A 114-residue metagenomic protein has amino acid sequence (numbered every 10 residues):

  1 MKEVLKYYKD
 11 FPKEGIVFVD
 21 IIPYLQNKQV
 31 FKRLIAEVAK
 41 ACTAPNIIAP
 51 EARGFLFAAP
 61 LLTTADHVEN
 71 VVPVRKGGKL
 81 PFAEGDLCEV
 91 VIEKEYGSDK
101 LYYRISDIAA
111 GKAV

Functional and structural regions predicted by a protein language model:
M1-V114: PRPP-associated nucleotide enzymes
